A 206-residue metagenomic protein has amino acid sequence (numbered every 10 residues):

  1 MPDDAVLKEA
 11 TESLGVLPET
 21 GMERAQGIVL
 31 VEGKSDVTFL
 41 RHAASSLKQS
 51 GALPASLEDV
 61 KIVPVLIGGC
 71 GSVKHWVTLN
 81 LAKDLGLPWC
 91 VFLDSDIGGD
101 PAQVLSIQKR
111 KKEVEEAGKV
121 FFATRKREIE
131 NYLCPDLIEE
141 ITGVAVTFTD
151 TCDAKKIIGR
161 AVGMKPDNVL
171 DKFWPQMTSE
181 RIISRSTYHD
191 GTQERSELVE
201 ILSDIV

Functional and structural regions predicted by a protein language model:
M1-V206: Acidic, divalent-metal-binding catalytic cores of TOPRIM and closely related two-metal-ion phosphodiester/pyrophosphate
